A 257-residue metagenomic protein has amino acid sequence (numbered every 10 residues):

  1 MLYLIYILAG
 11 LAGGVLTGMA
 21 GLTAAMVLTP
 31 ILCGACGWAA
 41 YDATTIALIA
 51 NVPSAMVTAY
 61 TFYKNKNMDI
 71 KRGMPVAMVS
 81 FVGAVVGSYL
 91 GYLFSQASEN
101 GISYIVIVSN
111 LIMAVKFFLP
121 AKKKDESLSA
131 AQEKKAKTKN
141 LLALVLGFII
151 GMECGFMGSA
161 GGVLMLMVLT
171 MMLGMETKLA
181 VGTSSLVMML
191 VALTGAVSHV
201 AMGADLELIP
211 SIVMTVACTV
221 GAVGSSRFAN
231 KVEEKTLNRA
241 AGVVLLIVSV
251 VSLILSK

Functional and structural regions predicted by a protein language model:
M1-G13, G34-A35, A40, T61-M152 (+2 more regions): Juxtamembrane transmembrane-helix boundary motif
I5-G10, A43-I49, L146, A180 (+1 more regions): Alpha-helical transmembrane segments of multi-pass membrane proteins
L16-A25, C154-G161: Short helix-coil transition sites and intra-membrane helix breaks within transmembrane domains of multi-pass
A20-G73: Juxtamembrane transmembrane-helix termini in multi-pass membrane transport proteins
M26, P30, S88-Y89, M167 (+2 more regions): Transmembrane alpha-helix boundary and packing residues in multipass membrane permease domains and related
L28-D42, L164-L179, S198: Interfacial segments of multi-pass membrane proteins
A47-N51, A77, S184-M188, P210-T215: Short hydrophobic/aromatic, small-residue-rich stretches within specific transmembrane helices of secondary active
I49-V57, F81-V86, L90, L186-T194: Membrane-embedded alpha-helical segments of transport systems, primarily multispan ion/solute transporters
